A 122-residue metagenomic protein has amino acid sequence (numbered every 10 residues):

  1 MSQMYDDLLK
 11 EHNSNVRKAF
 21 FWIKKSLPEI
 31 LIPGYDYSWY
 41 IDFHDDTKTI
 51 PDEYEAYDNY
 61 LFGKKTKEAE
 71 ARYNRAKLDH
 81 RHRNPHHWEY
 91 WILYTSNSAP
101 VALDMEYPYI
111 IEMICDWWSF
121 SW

Functional and structural regions predicted by a protein language model:
M1-W122: Metal-dependent phosphohydrolase cores
